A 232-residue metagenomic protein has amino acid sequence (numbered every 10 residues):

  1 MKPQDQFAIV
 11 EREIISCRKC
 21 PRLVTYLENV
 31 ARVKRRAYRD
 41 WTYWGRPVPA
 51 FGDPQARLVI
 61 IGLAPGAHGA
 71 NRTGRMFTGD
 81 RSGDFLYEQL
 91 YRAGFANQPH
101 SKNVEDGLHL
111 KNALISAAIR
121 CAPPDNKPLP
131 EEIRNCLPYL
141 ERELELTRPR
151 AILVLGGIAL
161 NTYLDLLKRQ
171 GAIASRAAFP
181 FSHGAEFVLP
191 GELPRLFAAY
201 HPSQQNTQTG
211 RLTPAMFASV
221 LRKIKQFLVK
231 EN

Functional and structural regions predicted by a protein language model:
K2-A185, P190-E231: A polyanion-binding, active-site-adjacent surface
